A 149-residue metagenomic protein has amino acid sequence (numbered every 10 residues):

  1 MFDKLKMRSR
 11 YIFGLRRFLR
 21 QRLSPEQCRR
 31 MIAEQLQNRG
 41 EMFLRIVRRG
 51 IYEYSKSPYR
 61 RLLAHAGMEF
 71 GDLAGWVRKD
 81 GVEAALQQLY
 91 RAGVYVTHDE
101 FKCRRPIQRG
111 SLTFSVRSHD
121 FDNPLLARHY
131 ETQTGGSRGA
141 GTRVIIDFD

Functional and structural regions predicted by a protein language model:
M1-Q133, A140-D149: Nucleotide 5′-phosphate-binding alpha/beta core
